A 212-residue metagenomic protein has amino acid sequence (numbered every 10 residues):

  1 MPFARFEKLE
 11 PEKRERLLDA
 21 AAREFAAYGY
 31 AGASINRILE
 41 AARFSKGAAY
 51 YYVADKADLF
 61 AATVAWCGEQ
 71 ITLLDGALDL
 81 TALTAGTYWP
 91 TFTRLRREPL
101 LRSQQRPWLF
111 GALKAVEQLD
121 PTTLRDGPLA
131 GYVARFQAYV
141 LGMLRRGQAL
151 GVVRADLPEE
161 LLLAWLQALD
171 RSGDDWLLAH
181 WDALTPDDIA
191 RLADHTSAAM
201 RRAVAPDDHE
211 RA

Functional and structural regions predicted by a protein language model:
M1-E12, D208-A212: N-terminal intrinsically disordered/low-complexity leader segments
R16, E24-D58, A62: Helix-turn-helix
A27-A31, R106, L150: Short coil/turn segments at alpha/beta junctions that flank glycine-rich nucleotide-binding fingerprints
A62, G76-R106, E159-L166, A190-A193: Hydrophobic alpha-helical connector segments
A65-I71: Short, basic, alpha-helical segments at the C-terminal edge of helix-turn-helix-like DNA-binding modules
R94-L141, E160-L163: Short secondary-structure transition hinges
F110-A115, D126, A130, Q148-T196 (+1 more regions): Hydrophobic/aromatic-rich alpha-helical bundle segments in the mid-to-C-terminal region
